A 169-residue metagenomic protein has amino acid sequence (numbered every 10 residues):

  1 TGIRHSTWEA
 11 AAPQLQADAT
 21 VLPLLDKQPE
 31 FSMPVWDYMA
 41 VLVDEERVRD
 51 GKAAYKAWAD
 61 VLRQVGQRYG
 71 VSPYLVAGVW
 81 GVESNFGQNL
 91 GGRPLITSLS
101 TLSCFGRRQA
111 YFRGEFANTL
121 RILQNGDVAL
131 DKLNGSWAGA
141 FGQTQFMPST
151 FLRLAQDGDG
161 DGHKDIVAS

Functional and structural regions predicted by a protein language model:
T1-R113, L120-G135, S149-S169: Cell-wall glycan-active module
A138: Surface-exposed loop and adjacent secondary-structure segments within mature catalytic domains
Q145: Functionally critical loop-and-helix segments that line ligand-binding/catalytic clefts of soluble enzyme domains
